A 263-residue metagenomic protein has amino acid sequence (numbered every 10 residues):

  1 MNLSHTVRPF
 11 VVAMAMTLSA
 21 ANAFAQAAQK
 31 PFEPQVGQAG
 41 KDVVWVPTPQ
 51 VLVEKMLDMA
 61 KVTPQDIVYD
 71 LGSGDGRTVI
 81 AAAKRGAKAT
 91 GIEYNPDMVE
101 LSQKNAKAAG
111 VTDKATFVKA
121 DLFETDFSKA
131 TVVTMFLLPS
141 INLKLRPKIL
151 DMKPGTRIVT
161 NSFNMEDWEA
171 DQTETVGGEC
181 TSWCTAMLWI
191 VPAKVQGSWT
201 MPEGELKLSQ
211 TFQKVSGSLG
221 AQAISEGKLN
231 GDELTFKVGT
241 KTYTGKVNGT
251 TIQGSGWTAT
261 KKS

Functional and structural regions predicted by a protein language model:
M1-V11: Bacterial N-terminal signal peptides that target proteins for export
V7, F24-D66: S-adenosyl-L-methionine
P64-G74: Conserved class I S-adenosyl-L-methionine
D75-A87: Conserved SAM-binding loop of SAM-dependent methyltransferases across substrates and taxa, primarily the Class I
K88-E93: Conserved SAM-binding motif I beta-strand of class I
P96-K129: S-adenosyl-L-methionine
S140-Q196: C-terminal substrate-binding/active-site "lid" region of AdoMet-derived donor-dependent transferases
A193-G256: Central antiparallel beta-sheet cores of small beta-barrel/beta-sandwich binding domains
